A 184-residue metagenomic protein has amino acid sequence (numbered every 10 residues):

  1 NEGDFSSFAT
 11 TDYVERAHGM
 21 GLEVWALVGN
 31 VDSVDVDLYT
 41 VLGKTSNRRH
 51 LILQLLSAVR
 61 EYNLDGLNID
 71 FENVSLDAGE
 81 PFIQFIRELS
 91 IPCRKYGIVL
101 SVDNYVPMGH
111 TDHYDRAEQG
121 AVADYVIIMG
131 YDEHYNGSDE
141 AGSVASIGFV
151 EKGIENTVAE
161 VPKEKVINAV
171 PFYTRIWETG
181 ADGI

Functional and structural regions predicted by a protein language model:
N1-Q54: Glycan-recognition patch characteristic of GH18 chitinases/ENGases and related GlcNAc/peptidoglycan-binding proteins
E2-F8, L76-I184: Substrate-binding surface in catalytic domains of secreted glycosidases
A17, V59, C93: Hydrophobic pocket-lining residues that define ligand/cofactor binding sites across diverse proteins
M20, Y62, K95-I98: Helix C-cap/helix->beta junction micro-motif
V28-L42, F71-L76, P107, Y125 (+1 more regions): Aromatic-lined carbohydrate-binding surfaces of glycoside hydrolases
G43-E61, M108-A117: Short, acidic/polar
N63-L67: A conserved hydrophobic secondary-structure block that centers on an alpha-helix together with its immediately flanking
